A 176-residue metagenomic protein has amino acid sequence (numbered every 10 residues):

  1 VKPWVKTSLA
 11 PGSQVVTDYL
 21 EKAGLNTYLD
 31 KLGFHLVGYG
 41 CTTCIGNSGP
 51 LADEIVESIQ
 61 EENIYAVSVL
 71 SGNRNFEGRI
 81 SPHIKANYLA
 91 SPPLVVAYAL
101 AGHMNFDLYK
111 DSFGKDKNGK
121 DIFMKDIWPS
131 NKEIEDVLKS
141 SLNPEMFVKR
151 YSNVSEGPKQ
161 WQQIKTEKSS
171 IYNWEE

Functional and structural regions predicted by a protein language model:
V1-E176: Fe-S-dependent hydro-lyases/dehydratases of central metabolism
